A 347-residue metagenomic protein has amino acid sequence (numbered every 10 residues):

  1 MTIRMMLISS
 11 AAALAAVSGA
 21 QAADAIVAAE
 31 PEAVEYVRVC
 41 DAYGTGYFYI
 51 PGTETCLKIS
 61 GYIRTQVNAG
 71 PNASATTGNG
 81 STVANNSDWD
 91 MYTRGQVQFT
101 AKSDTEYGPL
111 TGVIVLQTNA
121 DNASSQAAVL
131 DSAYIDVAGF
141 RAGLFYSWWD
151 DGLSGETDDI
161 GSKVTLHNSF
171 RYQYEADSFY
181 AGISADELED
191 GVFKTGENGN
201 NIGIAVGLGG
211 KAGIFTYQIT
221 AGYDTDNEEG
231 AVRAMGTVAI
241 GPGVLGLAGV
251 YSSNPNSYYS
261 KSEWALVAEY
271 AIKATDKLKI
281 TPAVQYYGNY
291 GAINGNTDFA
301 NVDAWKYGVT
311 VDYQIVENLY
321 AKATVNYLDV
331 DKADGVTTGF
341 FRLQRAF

Functional and structural regions predicted by a protein language model:
M1-S60: N-terminal periplasmic/intermembrane-space "pro-region" immediately following the signal or transit peptide
R4, V238, Y313-I315, G335-F347: Outer-membrane beta-barrel "beta-signal"
A11, Y47-Y49, Q98-T100, Y134-D136 (+7 more regions): Outer-membrane beta-barrel architecture
G46-P71, A75-D190, N200, A205-K211: Outer membrane beta-barrel
I63-A69, I114-T118, A142-Y146, I183-E187 (+7 more regions): Transmembrane beta-barrel strands of outer-membrane/channel proteins
V67-A75, T105, A120-S124, W148-G152 (+8 more regions): Gram-negative outer-membrane beta-barrel proteins
E106-P109, G139-A142, S178-I183, A212-I219 (+3 more regions): Repeated loop/turn-to-beta-strand initiation elements of outer-membrane beta-barrel proteins
G199-K306: Detector for outer-membrane/organellar transmembrane beta-barrel domains, recognizing the amphipathic beta-strand
